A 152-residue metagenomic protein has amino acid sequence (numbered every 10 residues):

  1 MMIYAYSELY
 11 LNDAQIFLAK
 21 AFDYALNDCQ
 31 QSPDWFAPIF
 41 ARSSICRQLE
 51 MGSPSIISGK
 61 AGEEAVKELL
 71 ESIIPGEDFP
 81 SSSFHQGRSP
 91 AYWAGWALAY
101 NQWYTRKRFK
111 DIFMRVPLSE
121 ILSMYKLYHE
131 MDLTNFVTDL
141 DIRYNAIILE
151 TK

Functional and structural regions predicted by a protein language model:
Y4-A5, L9-N12, R88-R106, V116-Y128: A structured, charge-rich N-terminal accessory region that forms the first stable segment of a protein and links
L11, Q15-E68: N-terminal interaction modules that seed assembly of large macromolecular complexes
A19-Y24, R42, E71, Y92-W103: Short, hydrophobic/amphipathic alpha-helical patches that form generic packing surfaces within helical domains
Q31-P38, E77-S82, F109-I112: Short, surface-exposed acidic
P54-Q86, P90: Long, compositionally biased
F109-V116, R143-N145: Intrinsically disordered, low-complexity tails and linkers flanking structured cores
L122-K152: Glycine-rich, aromatic-bearing surface loops/beta-hairpins
